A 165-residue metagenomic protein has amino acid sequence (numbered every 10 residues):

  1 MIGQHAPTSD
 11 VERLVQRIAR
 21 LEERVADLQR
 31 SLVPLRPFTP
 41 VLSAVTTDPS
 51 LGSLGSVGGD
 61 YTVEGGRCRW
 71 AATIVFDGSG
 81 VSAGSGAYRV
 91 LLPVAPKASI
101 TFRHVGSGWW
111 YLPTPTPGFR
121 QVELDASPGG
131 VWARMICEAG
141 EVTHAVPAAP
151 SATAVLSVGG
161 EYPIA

Functional and structural regions predicted by a protein language model:
I2-D48, S53, A98-T101, S157-A165: Glycine-rich, low-complexity segments
S9, L35-G65, T73-A98, V142-T153: Surface-exposed ligand/attachment interfaces on beta-rich extracellular proteins
T62-R69, D125-G130: Short, ordered beta-strand-loop transition motifs
R69-A71, I136: Beta-strand residues in well-ordered beta-sheet regions across diverse protein folds
I74-G130: Terminal beta-strand-rich extracellular "head" domains that mediate receptor/glycan or other ligand binding
T116-S151: Structured beta-strand segments within beta-sheet-rich domains
